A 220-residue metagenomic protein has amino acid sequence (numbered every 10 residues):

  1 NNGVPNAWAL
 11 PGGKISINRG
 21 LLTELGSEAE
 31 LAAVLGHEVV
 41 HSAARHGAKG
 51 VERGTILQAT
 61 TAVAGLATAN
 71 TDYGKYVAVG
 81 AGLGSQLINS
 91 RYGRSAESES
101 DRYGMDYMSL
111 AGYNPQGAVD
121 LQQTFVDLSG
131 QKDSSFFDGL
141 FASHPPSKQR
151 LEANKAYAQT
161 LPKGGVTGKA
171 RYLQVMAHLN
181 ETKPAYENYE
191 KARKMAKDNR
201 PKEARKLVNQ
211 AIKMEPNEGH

Functional and structural regions predicted by a protein language model:
N1-D72, Q86-N89, D106-A142, K148 (+2 more regions): Peri-catalytic and regulatory segments of divalent metal-dependent proteins
K75-V79, E99: Secretory N-termini
V79-S85: Active-site-proximal segment of zinc-dependent metalloprotease catalytic domains
G93-A111: An active-site-proximal "capping" alpha-helix that borders the catalytic cofactor pocket
